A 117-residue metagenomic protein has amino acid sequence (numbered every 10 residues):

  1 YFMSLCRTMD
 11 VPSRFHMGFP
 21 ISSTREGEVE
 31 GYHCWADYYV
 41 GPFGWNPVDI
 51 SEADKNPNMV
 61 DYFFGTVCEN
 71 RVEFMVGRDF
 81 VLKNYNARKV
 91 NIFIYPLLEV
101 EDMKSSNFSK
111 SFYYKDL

Functional and structural regions predicted by a protein language model:
Y1-V81, N86: Hydrophobic/aromatic-rich core segments of domains that either
V67-L117: Low-complexity, Gly/Ser/Thr/Pro-rich intrinsically disordered linker/tail segments
